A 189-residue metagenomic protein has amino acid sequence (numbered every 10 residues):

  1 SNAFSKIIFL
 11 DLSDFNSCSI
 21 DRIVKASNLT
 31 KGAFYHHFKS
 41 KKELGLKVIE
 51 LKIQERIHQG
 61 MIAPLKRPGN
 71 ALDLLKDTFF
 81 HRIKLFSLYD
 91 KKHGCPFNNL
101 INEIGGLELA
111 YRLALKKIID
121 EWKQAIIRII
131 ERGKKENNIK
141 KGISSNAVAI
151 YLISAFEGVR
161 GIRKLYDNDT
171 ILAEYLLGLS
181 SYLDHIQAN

Functional and structural regions predicted by a protein language model:
N2-L10, R82, F156: Short hydrophobic clusters on alpha-helical segments that form packing/core surfaces in small helical domains
F9-K47: Helix-turn-helix
K47, I62-H93, S145-L152: Hydrophobic alpha-helical connector segments
E50-I57: Short, basic, alpha-helical segments at the C-terminal edge of helix-turn-helix-like DNA-binding modules
L74, L88-A110: Amphipathic alpha-helical segments used for helix-helix packing
D77-L85, D120-E136, I150, A155 (+1 more regions): C-terminal peripheral helix-coil segments that are non-catalytic and often amphipathic
